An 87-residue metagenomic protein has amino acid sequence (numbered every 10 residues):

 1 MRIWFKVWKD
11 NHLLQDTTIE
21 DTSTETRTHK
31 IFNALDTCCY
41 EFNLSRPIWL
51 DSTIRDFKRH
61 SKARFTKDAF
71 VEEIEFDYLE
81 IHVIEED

Functional and structural regions predicted by a protein language model:
M1-T18: Short, extreme N-terminal segment that most often corresponds to the first beta-strand
W8-D10, T22, I84-E86: Generic structural motif
L13-E41: Short, flexible N-terminal segments of the mature chain
F32-D87: Acidic, low-complexity intrinsically disordered segments
